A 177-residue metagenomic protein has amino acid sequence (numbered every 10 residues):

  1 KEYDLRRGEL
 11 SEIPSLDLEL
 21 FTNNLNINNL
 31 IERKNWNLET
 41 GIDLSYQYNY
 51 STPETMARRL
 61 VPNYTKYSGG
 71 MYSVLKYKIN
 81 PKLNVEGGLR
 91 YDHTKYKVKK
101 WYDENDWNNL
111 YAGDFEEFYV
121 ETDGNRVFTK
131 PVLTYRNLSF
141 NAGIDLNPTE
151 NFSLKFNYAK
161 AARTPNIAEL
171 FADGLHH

Functional and structural regions predicted by a protein language model:
K1-G124, T129-K130, T134-S139, D145-N147 (+1 more regions): Face-selective signature of the C-terminal outer-membrane beta-barrel domain
Q47, G174-H177: A short secondary-structure junction motif
D103-E104, L170-L175: Short, flexible, mixed-charge acidic loops at enzyme active sites
A162-R163: C-terminal beta-signal and adjacent terminal beta-strands/loops of Gram-negative outer-membrane beta-barrel proteins
